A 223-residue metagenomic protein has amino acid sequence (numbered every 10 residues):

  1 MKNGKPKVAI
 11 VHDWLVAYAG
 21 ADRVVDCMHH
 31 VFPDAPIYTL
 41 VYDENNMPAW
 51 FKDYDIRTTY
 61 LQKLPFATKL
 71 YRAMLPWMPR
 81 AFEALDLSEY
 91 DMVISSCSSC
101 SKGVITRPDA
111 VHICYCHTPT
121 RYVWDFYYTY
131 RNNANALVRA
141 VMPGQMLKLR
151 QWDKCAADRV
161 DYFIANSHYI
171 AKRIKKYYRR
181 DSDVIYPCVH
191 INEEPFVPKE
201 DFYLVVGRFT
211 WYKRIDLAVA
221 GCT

Functional and structural regions predicted by a protein language model:
N3-Y18, L40-V41: Nucleotide-activated donor-dependent transferases that construct or modify glycoconjugates
V11-D13, N166, C188, V205-G207: Short hydrophobic "strand-cap" motifs at the C-terminus of beta-strands
Y18, L75-A84, M92-Y127: An aromatic- and histidine-rich active-site surface loop
V24-V25, A218: A structural motif in glycosyltransferase catalytic domains
V31-K102: Active-site donor-binding segments of glycosyltransferases and PAPS-dependent sulfotransferases
K52-T68, T106-Q151, Y177: Acceptor-binding helix/loop patch of EC 2.4 sugar-transfer enzymes, predominantly nucleotide-sugar-dependent
P143-E194: Donor nucleotide-sugar binding/catalytic pocket of nucleotide-sugar-dependent glycosyltransferases
P195-K213, V219-T223: Conserved donor-binding/catalytic core segment of Leloir-type glycosyltransferases
